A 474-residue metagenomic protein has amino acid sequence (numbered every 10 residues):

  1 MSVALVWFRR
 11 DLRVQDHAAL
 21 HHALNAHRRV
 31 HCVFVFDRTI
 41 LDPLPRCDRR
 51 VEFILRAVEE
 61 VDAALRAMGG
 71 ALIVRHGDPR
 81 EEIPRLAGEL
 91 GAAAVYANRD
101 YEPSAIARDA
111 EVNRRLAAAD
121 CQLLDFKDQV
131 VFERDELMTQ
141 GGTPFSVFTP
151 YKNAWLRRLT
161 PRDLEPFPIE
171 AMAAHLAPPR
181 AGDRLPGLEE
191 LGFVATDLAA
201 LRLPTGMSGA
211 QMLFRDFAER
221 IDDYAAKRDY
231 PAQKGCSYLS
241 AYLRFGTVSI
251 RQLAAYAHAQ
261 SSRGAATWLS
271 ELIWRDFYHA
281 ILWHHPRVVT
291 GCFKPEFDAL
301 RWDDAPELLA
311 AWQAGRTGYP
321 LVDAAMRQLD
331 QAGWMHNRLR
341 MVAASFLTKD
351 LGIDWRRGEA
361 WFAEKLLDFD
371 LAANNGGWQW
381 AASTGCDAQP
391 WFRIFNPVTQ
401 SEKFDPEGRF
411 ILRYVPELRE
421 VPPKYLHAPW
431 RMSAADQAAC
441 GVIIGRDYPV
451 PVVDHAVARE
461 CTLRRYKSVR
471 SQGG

Functional and structural regions predicted by a protein language model:
M1-D163, G264, A373, A456 (+2 more regions): Trp/Phe/Arg-rich N-terminal binding region typifying the photolyase-homology
A19, A57, V61, A210-L213 (+8 more regions): Alpha-helical packing segments of well-folded alpha/beta enzyme cores
C121, G142-E296, F404-D405, R409-G474: Glycine/tryptophan-enriched, flexible segments
K234-E417, P423: Active-site-proximal binding-pocket segments
